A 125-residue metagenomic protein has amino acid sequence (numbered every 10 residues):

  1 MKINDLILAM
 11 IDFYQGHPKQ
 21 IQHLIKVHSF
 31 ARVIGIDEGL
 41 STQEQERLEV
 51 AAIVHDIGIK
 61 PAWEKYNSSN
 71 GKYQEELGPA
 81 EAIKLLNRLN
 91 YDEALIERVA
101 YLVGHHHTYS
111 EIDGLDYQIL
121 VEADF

Functional and structural regions predicted by a protein language model:
K2-K26, G58-S68: Active-site flanking loop/helix segments enriched in acidic
Q20-A31, E44, E49: Short N-terminal amphipathic alpha-helix/helix-capping patch enriched in small hydrophobics with frequent Ser/Thr
V27-V33, G78, A82: Amphipathic alpha-helices of TPR/Sel1-like and other helical repeat/solenoid scaffolds
I34-G39: Short, hydrophobic transmembrane alpha-helix segments
L40-F125: Divalent metal-dependent catalytic cores for phosphoryl transfer on phosphate-bearing substrates
